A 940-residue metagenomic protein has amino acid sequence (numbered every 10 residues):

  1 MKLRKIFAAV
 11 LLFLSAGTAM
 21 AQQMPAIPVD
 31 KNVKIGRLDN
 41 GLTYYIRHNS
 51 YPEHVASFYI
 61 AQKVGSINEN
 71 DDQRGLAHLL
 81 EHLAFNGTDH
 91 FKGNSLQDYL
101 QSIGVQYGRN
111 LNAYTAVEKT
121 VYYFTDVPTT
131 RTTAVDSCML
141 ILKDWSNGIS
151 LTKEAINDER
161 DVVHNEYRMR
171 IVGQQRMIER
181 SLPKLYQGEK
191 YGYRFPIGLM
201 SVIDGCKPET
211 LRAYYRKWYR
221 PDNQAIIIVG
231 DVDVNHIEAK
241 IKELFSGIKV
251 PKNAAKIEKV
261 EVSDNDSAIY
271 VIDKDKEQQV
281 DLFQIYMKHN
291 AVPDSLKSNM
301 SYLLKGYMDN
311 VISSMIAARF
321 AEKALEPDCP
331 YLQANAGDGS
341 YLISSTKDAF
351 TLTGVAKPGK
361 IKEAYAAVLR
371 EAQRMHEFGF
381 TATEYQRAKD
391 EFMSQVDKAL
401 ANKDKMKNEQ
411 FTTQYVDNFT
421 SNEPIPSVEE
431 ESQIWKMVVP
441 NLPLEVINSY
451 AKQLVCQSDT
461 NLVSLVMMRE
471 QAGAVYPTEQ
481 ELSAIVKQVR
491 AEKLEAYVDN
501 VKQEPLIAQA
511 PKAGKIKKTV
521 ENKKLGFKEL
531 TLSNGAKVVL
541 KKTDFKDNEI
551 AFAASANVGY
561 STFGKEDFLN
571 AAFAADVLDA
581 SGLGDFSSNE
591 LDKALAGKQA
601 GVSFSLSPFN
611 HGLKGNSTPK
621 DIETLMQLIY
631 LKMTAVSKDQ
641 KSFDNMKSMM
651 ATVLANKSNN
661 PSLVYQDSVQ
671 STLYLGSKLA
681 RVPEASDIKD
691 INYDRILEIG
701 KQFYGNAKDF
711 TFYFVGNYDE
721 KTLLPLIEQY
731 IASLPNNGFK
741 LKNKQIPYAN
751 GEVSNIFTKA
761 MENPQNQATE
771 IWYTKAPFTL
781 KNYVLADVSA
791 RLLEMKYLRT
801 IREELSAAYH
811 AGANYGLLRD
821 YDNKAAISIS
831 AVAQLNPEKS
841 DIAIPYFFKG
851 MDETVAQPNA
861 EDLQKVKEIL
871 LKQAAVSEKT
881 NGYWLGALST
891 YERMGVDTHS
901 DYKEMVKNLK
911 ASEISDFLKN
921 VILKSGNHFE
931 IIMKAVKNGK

Functional and structural regions predicted by a protein language model:
M1-Q23: Bacterial Sec-dependent N-terminal signal peptides
A21-I46, D233-Y307, S313-A317, L325 (+10 more regions): Proteolytic maturation boundary segments
Y45-R47, P52-E69, L76-A77, N94-D144 (+15 more regions): M16 family metallopeptidases and their MPP-like homologs
G65, G87-T88: Post-signal peptide N-terminal segment of secreted/secretory-pathway proteins
R74-H82, N86, S314, F568-D576 (+1 more regions): Active-site recognition of the HExxH zinc-binding catalytic motif
G148, R160-D161, L211-K242, T460-L462 (+1 more regions): Non-catalytic, conformational "gating/processing" segments within enzyme and secreted inhibitor domains
A155, R160-R168, V172-N223, I227-V229 (+3 more regions): Hydrophobic, small-residue-rich alpha-helical packing segments that form membrane-like cores
L185, L211, F392, I696 (+1 more regions): Acidic/histidine-enriched active-site and ligand-binding environments that engage anionic O-linkages
